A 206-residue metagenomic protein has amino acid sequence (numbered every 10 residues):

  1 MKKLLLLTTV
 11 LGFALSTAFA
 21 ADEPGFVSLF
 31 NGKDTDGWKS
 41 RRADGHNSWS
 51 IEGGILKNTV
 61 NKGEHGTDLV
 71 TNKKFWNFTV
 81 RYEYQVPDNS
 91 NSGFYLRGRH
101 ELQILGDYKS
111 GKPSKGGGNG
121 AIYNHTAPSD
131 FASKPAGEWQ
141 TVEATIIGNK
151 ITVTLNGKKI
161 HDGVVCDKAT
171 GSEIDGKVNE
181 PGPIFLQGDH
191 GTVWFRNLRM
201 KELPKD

Functional and structural regions predicted by a protein language model:
M1-L4: Positively charged n-region of N-terminal signal peptides that target proteins for export
L6-L7, A21: Amphipathic/hydrophobic helical signal segments and adjacent flexible N-terminal regions that mediate secretion
L7-S16: Bacterial N-terminal signal peptides
F19-D206: Carbohydrate-interacting regions of secretory-pathway proteins
